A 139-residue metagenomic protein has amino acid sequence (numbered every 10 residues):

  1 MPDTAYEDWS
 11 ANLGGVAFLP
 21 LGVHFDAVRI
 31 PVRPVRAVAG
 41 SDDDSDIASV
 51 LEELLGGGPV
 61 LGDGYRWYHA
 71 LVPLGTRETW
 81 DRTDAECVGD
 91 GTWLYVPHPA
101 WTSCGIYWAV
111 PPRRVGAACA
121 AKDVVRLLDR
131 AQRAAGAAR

Functional and structural regions predicted by a protein language model:
M1-Y65, L74-E78, E86-G89, A100-R139: Signature for HUH/AEP ssDNA processing cores
